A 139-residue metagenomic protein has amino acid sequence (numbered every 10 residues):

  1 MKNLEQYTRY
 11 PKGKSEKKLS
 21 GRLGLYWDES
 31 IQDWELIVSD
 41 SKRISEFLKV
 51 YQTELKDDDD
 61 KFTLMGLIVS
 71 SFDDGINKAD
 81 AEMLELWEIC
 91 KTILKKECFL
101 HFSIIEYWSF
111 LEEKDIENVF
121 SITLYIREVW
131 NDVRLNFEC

Functional and structural regions predicted by a protein language model:
K2-N3, Y7, K14-K96, I104-E113: Alpha-helical solenoid scaffolds in large eukaryotic transport, assembly, and signaling factors
K2-Q6, C98-C139: Eukaryotic acidic, Ser/Thr-rich intrinsically disordered low-complexity regions
